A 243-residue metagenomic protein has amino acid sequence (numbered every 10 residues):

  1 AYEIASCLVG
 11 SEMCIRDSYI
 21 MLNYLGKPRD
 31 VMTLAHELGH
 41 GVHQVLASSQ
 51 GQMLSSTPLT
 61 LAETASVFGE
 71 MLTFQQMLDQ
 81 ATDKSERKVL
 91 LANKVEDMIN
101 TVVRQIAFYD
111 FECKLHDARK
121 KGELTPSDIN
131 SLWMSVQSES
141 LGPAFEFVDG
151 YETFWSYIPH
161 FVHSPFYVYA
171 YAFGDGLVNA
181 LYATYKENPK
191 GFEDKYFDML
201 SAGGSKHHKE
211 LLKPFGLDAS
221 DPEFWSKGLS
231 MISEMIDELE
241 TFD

Functional and structural regions predicted by a protein language model:
A1-G10, C14-I15: Single conserved hydrophobic/aromatic residue that forms the stacking wall/gate of nucleotide- or nucleobase-binding
S11, L34-A35, V42, M71 (+4 more regions): C-terminal, non-catalytic "cap/extension" segments appended to globular domains
Y19-L34: Short pre-active-site segment immediately N-terminal to the catalytic Zn-binding motif
Y19-N23, Q50-L59, K88-D97, H116-A118: Short beta-alpha connecting loops at secondary-structure transitions that line or flank enzyme active sites
L25-R29, G39-H40, S66, T73-F74 (+2 more regions): Short, glycine-/Ser/Thr-/acidic-enriched flexible segments
G39-Q52: Catalytic Zn2+-binding segment of zinc metalloproteases
M53-A65, D97, P126, S164-Y171: Active-site metal-coordination segments of metallo-dependent hydrolases
P58-E86, K94-E96, N100, G174: Post-HExxH zinc-binding segment in Zn-dependent metallohydrolases
